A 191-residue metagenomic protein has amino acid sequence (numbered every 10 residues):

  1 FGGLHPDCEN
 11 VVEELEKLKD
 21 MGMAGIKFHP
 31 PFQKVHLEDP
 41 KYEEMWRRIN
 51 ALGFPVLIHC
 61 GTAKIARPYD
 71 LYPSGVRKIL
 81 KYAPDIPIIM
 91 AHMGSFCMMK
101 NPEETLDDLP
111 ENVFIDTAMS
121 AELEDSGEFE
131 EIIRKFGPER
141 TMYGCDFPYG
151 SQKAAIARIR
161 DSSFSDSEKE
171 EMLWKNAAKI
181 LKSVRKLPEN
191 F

Functional and structural regions predicted by a protein language model:
F1-E44, R48, L52, V113-D116 (+2 more regions): Mid-domain alpha/beta scaffold segments of enzyme catalytic cores
H5-D7, S95, P148-Y149: Short glycine-enriched loops at secondary-structure junctions
E9, K34-V35, I65-A66, C97 (+1 more regions): Short secondary-structure capping/turn micro-motifs that flank functional sites
V12, D39-E43, D70-P73, S163-D166 (+1 more regions): Non-membrane alpha-helical structural segments and their capping/turn regions in soluble enzymes
E13-L15, Y69-D70, N101-E103, F129 (+2 more regions): Short aromatic-enriched loop/helix-cap "lid" or pocket-rim segments at secondary-structure transitions that line
E16, P138-M142, Q152-F191: Mid-to-C-terminal alpha-helical segments outside catalytic/metal-binding sites
A24-G25, E38-M142, N190-F191: Catalytic pocket-lining loop regions of alpha/beta-barrel enzymes, especially the amidohydrolase/enolase/GH5 lineages
